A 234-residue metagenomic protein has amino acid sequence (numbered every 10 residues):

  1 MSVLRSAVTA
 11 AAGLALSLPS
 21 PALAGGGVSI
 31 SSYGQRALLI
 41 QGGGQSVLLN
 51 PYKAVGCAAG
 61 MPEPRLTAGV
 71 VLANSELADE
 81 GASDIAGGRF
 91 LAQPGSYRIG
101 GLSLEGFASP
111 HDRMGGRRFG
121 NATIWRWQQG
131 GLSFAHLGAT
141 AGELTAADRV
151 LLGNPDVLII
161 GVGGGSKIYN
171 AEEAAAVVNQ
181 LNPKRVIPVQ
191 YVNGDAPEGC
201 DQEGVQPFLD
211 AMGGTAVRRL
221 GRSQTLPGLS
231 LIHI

Functional and structural regions predicted by a protein language model:
T9-L18: Bacterial N-terminal signal peptides
S20-A24: Sec/Tat signal peptide C-region and signal peptidase I cleavage site
G26-Q41: Short N-terminal segments immediately surrounding and downstream of signal-peptide cleavage
A37-P94, E105-A122, T140-L151: Pre-active-site segment of Zn-dependent metallo-hydrolases
L48-N50, L72-A73, E105-G106, S133-L137 (+2 more regions): Structural recognition of the beta-strand scaffold that forms the well-ordered cores of secreted hydrolase catalytic
R113-L181: Active-site-proximal loop/helix segments of hydrolase catalytic cores
A171-A175, A196-F208: Histidine/acidic-residue-rich catalytic or RNA/ligand-binding cores of hydrolases and nuclease-related proteins
I232-I234: Conserved small/polar residues in nucleotide/adenosyl-binding loops
